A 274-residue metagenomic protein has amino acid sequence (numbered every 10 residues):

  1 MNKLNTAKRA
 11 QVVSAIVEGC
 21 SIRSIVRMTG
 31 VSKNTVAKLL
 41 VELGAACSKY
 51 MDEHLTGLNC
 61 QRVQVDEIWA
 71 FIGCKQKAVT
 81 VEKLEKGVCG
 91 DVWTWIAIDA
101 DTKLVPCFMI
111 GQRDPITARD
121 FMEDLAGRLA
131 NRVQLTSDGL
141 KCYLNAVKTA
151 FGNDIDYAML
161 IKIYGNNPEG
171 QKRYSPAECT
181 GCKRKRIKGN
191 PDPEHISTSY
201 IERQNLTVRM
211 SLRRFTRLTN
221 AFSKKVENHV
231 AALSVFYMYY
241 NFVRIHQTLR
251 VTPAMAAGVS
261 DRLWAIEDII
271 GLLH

Functional and structural regions predicted by a protein language model:
M1-H274: Residue-level recognition of single "structural anchor" positions that define or cap local secondary structure
